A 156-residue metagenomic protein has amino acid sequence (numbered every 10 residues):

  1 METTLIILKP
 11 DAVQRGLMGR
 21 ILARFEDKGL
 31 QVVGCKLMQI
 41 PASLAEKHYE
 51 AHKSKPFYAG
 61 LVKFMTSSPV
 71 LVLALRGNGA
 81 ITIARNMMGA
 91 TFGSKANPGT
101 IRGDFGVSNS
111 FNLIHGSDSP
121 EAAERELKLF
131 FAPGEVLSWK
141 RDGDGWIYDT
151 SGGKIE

Functional and structural regions predicted by a protein language model:
M1-E156: Non-catalytic terminal and connector segments of soluble metabolic enzymes
